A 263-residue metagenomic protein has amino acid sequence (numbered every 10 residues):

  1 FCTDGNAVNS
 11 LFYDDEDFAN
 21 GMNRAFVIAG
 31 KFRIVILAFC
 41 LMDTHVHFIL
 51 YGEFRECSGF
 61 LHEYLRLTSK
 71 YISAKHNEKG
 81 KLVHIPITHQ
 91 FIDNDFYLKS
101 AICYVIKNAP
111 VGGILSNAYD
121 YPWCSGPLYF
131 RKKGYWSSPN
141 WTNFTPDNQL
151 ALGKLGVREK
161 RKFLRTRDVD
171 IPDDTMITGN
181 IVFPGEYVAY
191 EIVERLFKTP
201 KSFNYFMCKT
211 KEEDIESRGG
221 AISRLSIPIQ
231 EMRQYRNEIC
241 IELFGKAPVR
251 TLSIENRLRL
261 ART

Functional and structural regions predicted by a protein language model:
C2-A38, E53-T263: Short Pro-Cys-Gly-centered "Cys-loop" motif that presents a nucleophilic cysteine in a tight turn
H45-G52: Short beta-strand->loop micro-motif that forms the acidic, two-metal-ion catalytic signature in nucleotide-processing
